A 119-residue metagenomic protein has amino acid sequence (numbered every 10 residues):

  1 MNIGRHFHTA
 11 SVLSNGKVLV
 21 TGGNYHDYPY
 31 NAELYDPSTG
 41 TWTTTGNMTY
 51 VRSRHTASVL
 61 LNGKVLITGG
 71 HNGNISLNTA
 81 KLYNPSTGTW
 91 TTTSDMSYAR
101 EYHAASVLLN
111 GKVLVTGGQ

Functional and structural regions predicted by a protein language model:
M1-Q119: Kelch-like beta-propeller repeat domains
